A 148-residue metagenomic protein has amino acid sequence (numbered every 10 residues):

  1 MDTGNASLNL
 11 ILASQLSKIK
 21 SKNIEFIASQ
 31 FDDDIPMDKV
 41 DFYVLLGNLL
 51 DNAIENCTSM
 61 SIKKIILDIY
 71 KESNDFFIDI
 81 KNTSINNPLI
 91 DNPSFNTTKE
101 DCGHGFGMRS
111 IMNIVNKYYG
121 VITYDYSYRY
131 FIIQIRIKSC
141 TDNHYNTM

Functional and structural regions predicted by a protein language model:
D2-K22: Short beta-to-alpha transition helix within the HATPase_c
G4, F26-L46, K99: Conserved short strand/loop->alpha-helix "switch" segment adjacent to the catalytic nucleotide/phosphoryl-transfer site
K39-I62: Conserved ATP-binding N-box helix of the HATPase_c
M60, K64-N74: Short beta-strand/loop element within the Bergerat-fold HATPase_c
F76-G105, H144-M148: Glycine-rich/acidic phosphate-handling loop/turn and adjacent ATP-lid/helix of nucleotide-binding kinase/ATPase domains
N86, S127-Q134: Glycine-rich nucleotide-binding loop
Y118-R129: Glycine-rich ATP-binding loops of the HATPase_c
